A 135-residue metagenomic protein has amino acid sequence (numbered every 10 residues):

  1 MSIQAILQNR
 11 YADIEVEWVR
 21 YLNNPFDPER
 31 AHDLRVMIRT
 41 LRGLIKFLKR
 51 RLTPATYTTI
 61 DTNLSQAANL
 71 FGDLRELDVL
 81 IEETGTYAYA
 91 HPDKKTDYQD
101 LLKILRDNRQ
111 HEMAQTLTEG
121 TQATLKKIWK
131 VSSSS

Functional and structural regions predicted by a protein language model:
M1-S135: Cationic, histidine-enriched alpha-helical/coil surfaces that engage anionic ligands
